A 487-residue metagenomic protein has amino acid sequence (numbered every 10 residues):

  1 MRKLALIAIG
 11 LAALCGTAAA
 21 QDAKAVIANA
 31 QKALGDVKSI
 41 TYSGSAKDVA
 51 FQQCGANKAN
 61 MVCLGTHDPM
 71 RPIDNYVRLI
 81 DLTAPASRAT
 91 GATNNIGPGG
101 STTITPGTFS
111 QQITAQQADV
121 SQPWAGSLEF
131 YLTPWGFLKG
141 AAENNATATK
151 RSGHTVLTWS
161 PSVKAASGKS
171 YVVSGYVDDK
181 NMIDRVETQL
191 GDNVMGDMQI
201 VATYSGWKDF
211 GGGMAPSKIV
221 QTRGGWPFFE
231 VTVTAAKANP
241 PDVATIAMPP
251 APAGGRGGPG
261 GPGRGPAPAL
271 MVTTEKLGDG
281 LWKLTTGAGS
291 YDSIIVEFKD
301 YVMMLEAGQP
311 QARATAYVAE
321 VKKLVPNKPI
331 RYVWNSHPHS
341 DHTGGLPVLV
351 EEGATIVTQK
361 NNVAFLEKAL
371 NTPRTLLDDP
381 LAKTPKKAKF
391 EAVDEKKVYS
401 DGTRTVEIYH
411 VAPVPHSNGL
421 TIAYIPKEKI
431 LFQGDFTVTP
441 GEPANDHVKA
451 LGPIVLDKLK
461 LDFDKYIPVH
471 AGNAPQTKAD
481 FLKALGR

Functional and structural regions predicted by a protein language model:
Q21-V26, G99-D179, T188-G196, M248-P266 (+3 more regions): Flexible, processing/modification-adjacent segments and terminal tails in exported/periplasmic/extracellular proteins
A25, N29-A118, A146-T147: N-terminal mature ectodomain segment of secretory-pathway/periplasmic proteins
S152-A247, T421-P426, Q433-G434, T439-D457: Gly/Pro-enriched, hydrophobic low-complexity segments that function as extracytoplasmic propeptides/linkers
E230-K299, K397: Zn-dependent metallo-beta-lactamase
T273-D279, E395-F432: Core dinuclear metal-dependent hydrolase active-site scaffold
E275-V321, L420-V438: Conserved beta-strand hairpin/beta-sheet module of binuclear metal-dependent hydrolase folds, prominently
Y301, A312-V357, K458-D464: Active-site metal-binding motif and surrounding structural segment of the metallo-beta-lactamase
V348, G452-R487: Divalent-metal (often Zn2+) His-rich catalytic cores of metallo-beta-lactamase-fold enzymes
